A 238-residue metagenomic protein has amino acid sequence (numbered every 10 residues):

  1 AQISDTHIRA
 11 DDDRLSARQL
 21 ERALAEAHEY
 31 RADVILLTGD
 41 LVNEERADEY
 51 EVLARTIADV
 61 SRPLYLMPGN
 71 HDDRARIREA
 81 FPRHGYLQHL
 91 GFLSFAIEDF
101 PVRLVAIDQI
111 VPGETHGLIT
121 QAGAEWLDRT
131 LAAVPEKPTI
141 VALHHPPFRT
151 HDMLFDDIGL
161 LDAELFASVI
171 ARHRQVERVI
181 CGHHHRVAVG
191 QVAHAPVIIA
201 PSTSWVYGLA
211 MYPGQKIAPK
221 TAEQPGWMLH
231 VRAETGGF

Functional and structural regions predicted by a protein language model:
A1-V52, T56, T150: N-terminal active-site segment of His-dependent metallophosphoesterases
D5, G39-D40, G69, H144 (+1 more regions): Active-site glycine-centered loops adjacent to acidic/histidine catalytic or metal-binding residues that shape
I8-D12, A75, G113-H116, R149-M153: A short acidic, helix-capping loop that chelates divalent metal ions and anchors anionic groups
R18, Y86-L90, L160: Short gly/ser/thr-rich secondary-structure transition/capping motifs
L24-V34, H116-I198, W227-L229, F238: His/acidic metal-ligating clusters that form di-metal
E45, R74-R76, F148-H151, V187-G190 (+1 more regions): Short catalytic/ligand-binding loop motif for oxyanion handling, primarily in non-cytosolic enzymes, centered on
A47-A133, P138, L165-Q175, A193 (+3 more regions): Extended active-site neighborhood of metal-dependent phosphoesterases/phosphodiesterases
